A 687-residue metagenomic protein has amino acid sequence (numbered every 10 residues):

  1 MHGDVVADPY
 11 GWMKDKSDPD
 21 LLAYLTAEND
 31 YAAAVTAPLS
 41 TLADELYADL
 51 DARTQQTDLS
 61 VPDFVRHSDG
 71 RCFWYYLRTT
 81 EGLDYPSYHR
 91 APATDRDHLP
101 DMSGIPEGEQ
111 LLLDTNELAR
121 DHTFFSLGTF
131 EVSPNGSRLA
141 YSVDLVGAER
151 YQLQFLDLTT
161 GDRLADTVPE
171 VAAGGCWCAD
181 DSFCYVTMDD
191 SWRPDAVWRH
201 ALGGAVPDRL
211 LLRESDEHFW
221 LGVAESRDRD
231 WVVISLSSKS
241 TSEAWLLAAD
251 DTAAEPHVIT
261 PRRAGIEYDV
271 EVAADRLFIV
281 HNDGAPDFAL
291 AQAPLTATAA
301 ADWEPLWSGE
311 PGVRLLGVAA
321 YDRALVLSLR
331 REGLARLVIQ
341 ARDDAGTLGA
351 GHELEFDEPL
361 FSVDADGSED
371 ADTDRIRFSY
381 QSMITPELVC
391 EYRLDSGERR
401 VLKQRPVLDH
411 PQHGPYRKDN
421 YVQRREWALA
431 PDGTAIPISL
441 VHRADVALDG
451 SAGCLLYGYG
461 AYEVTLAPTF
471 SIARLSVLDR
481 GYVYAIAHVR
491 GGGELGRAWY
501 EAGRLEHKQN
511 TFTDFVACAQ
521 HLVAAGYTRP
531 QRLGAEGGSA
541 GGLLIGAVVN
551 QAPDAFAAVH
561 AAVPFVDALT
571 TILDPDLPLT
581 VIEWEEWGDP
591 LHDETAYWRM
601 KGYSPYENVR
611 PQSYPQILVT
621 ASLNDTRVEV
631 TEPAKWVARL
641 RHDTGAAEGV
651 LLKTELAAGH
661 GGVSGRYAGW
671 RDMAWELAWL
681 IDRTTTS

Functional and structural regions predicted by a protein language model:
M1-R375, M383-E387, E391-Y392, A467 (+4 more regions): Beta-propeller folds
T79, N282, Q381, Y457-A461 (+3 more regions): Glycine-rich His-Gly loop
P106, F130-S133, G147-R150, W177 (+24 more regions): Conserved structured core elements
N116-F130, S142-A148, D162-L164, L394-E398 (+6 more regions): Cap/lid segment of the alpha/beta-hydrolase catalytic domain
D121, P207-L212, Q412-R424, L577-Y603: Surface-exposed acidic, glycine/proline-enriched linker/cap segments that occur as 15-30-residue helix-coil
C176, C184, V233, W245-L246 (+22 more regions): Structured core elements
R229, T241, G265-E267, A274 (+21 more regions): Active-site lining segments that contact anionic ligands and/or coordinate catalytic metals
I486-S687: Active-site-proximal cap/loop segments of hydrolase catalytic domains
